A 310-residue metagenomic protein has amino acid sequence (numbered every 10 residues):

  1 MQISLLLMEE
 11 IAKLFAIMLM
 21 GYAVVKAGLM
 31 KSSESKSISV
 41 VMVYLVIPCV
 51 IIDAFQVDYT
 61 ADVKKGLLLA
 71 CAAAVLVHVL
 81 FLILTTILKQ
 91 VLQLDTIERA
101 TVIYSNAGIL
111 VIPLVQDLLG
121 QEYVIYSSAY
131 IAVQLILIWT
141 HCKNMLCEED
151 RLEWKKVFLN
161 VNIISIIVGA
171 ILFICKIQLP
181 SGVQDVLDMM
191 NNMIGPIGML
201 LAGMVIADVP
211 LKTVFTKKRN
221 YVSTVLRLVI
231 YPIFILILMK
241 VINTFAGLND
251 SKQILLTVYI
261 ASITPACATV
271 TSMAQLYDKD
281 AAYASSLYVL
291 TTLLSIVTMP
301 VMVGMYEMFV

Functional and structural regions predicted by a protein language model:
M1-V310: Alpha-helical transmembrane segments of multi-pass small-molecule/ion transporters
